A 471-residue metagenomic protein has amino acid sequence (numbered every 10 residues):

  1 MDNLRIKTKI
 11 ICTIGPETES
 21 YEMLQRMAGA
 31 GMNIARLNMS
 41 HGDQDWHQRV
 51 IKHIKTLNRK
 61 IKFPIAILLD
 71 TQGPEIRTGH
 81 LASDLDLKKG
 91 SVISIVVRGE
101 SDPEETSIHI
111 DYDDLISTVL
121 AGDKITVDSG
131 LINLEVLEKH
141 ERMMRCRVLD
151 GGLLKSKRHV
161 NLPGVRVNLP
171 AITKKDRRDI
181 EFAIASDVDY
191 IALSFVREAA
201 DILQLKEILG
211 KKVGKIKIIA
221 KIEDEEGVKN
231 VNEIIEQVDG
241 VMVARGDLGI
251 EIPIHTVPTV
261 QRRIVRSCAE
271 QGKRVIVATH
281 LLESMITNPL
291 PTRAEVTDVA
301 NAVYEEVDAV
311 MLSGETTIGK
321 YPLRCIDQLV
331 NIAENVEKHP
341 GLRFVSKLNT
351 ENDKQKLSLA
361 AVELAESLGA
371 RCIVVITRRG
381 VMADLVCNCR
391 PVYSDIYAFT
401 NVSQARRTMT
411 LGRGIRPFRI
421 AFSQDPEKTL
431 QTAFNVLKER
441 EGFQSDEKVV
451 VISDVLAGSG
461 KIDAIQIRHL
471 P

Functional and structural regions predicted by a protein language model:
M1-P471: Non-catalytic helical/linker scaffolds that mediate oligomerization, partner binding, and domain coupling around large
